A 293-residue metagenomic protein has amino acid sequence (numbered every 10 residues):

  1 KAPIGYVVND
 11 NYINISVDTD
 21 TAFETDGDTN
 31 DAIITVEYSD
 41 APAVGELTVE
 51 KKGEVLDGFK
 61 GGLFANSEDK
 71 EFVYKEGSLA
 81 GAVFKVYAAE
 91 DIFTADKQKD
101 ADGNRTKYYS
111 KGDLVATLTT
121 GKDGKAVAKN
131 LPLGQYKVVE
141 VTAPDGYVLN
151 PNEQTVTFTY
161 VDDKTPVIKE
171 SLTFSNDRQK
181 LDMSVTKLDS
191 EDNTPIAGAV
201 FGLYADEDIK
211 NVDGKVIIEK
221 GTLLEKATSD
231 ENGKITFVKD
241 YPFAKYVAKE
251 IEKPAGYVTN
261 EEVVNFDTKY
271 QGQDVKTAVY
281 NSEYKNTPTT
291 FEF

Functional and structural regions predicted by a protein language model:
K1-F293: Solvent-exposed loop/turn and edge beta-strand elements of beta-rich ligand-binding domains
